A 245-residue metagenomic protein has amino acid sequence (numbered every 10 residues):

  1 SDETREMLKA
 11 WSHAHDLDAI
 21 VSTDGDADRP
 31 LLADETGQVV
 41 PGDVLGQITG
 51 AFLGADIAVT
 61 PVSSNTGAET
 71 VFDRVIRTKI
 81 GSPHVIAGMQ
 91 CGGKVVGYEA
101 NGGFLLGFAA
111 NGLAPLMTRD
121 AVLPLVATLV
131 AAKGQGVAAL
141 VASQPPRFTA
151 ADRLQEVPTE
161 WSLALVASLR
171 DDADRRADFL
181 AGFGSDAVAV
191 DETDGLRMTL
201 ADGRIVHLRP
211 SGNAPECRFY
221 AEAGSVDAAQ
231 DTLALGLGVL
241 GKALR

Functional and structural regions predicted by a protein language model:
S1-E35: N-terminal small/polar loop signature for handling phosphorylated ligands or for N-terminal nucleophile
L17-A19, A33, A55-R245: Phosphate-binding and adjacent anionic-ligand microenvironments
T23-G25, Q38-V44, A114-A121: Short glycine/threonine-rich catalytic loop with a Thr-x-Gly-x-Asp
R29-G46, E69: Short Gly/Thr/Asp-enriched flexible loops that form oxyanion-binding sites at enzyme active sites
Q47-A55: A conserved helix-loop-strand patch within extracytoplasmic ligand-binding domains of the periplasmic binding
